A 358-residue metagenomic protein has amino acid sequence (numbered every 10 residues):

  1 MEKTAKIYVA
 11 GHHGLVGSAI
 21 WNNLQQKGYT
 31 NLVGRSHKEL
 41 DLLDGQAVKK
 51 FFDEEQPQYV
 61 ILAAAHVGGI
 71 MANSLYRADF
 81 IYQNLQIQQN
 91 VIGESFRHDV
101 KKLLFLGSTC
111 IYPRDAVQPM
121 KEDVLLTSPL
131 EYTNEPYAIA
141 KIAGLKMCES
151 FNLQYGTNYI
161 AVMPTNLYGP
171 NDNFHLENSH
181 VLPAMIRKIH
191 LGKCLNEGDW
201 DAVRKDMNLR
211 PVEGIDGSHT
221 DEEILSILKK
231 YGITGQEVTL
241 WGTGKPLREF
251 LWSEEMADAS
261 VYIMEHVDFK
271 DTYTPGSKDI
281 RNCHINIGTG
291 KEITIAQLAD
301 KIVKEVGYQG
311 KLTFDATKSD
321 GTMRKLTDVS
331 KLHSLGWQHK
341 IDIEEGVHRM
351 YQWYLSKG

Functional and structural regions predicted by a protein language model:
A10, R35, V60-A64, L103-S108 (+1 more regions): SDR active-site strand-loop-helix element
G11-L15, A19-K27, L191-G358: C-terminal substrate-binding subdomain of Rossmann-fold SDR/epimerase-dehydratase oxidoreductases
Q25-K50: Adenosine-cofactor binding site in Rossmann-like domains, unifying the SAM/SAH pocket of S-adenosylmethionine-dependent
G45-L85, E94-R97, R114: NAD(P)H-binding glycine-rich loop region in Rossmannoid oxidoreductase-like domains and their noncatalytic homologs
V67-G68, T109-V117, T165-Y168: Active-site segment of SDR-like NAD(P)-dependent oxidoreductases
I81, L85, T133-L145, H175-P183 (+2 more regions): Short-chain dehydrogenase/reductase
Q89-N134, I160, N173: Conserved Rossmann-fold NAD(P)-dependent oxidoreductase catalytic core, especially the SDR/UDP-sugar
N90, Y132-T165, V181-E197: Active-site Tyr-X1-5-Lys
